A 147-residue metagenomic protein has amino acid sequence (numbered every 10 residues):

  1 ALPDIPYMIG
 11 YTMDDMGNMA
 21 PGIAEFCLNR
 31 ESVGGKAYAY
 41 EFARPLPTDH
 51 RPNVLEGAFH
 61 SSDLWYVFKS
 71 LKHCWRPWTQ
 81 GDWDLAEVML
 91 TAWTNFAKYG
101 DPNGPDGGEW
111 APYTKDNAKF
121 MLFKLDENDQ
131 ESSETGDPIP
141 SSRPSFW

Functional and structural regions predicted by a protein language model:
A1-W147: C-terminal helix-and-tail extensions that cap enzymatic domains
